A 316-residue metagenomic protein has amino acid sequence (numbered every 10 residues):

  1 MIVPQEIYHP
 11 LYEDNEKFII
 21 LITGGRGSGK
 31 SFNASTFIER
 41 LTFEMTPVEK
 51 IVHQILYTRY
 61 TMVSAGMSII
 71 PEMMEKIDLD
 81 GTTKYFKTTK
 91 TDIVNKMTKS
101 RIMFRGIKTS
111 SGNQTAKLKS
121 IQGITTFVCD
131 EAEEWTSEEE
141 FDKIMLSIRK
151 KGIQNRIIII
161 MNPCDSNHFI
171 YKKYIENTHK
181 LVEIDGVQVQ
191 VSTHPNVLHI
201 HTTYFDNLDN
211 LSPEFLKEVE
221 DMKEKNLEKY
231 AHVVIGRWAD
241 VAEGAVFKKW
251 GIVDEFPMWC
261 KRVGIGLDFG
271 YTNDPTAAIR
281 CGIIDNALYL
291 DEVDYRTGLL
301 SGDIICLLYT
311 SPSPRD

Functional and structural regions predicted by a protein language model:
M1-N15: Pre-Walker A adenine-sensing motif
I19-T89: Conserved P-loop
M73-Q122: Inter-Walker segment of RecA-like/P-loop motor cores
D130-E131: Walker B catalytic acidic pair
E134-N210, E214-E218: ASCE P-loop NTPase helicase motor core
L208-L267: ATPase catalytic-site recognition across NTP-hydrolyzing enzymes
R262-C281: Gly/Thr-rich phosphate-binding beta-strand-loop-beta motif of the actin/hexokinase/Hsp70
Y309-D316: Conserved small/polar residues in nucleotide/adenosyl-binding loops
